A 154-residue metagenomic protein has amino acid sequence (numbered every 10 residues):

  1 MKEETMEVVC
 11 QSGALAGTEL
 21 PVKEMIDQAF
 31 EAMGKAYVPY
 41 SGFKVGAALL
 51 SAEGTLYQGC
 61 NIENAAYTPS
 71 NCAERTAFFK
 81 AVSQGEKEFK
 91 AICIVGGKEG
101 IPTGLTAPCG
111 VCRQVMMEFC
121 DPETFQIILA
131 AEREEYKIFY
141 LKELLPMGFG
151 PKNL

Functional and structural regions predicted by a protein language model:
M1-K35, Q84-L154: C-terminal binding/interaction regions
Q28-E31, A73-A81: Short, well-ordered amphipathic alpha-helical segments that serve as non-catalytic structural scaffolds within diverse
V38-P39: Short Gly/Pro-enriched turn/cap motifs at secondary-structure boundaries
G42-L50: Short beta-strand scaffold segments in enzyme catalytic cores
L50, F79-E86: Alpha-helix C-terminal capping segments
N61-R75: Compact, glycine-rich, soluble single-domain proteins
